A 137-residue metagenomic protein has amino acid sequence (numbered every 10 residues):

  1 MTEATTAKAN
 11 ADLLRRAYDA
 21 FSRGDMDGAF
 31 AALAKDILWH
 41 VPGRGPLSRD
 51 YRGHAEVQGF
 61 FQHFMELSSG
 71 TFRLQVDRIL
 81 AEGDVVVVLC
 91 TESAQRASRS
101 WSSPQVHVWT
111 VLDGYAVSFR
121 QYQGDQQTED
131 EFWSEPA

Functional and structural regions predicted by a protein language model:
M1-K35, S134-A137: Short, low-complexity N-terminal intrinsically disordered segments enriched in polar/charged residues
A11, T71-F72, S100-S103: Short solvent-exposed loop/turn micro-motifs enriched in small/polar/acidic residues
A29, L33, A81-V85, W109-A116: Short, solvent-exposed coil/turn segments at beta-strand boundaries
A34-E82: A solvent-exposed, acidic/Ser-Thr-rich amphipathic alpha-helical stretch
D50, S98-W101, T128-W133: A short, polar/proline- and glycine-enriched secondary-structure boundary/capping micro-motif
H63, V88-Q95: Short beta-strand segments that buttress and anchor functional surface loops
L74-I79, T91-S93, P104-T110, R120: Hydrophobic/aromatic beta-strand elements that line small-molecule binding cavities or substrate pockets in beta-rich
H107-D130: Short beta-strand edge/turn micro-motifs at domain boundaries
